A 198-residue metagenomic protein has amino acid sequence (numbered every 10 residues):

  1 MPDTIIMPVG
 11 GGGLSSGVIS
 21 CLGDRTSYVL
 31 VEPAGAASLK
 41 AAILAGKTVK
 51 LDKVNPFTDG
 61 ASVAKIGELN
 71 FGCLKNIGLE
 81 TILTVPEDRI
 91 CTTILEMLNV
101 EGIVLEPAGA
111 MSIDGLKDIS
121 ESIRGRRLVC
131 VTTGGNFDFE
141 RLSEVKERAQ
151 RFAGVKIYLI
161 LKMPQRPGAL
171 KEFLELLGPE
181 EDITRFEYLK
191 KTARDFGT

Functional and structural regions predicted by a protein language model:
M1-D3, G67-R126: Active-site-adjacent helical/loop segments in soluble small-molecule enzymes
M1-I77, D118-P164: Glycine-rich phosphate/pyrophosphate-binding loop at beta-loop-alpha junctions
V31-A34, T84-P86, L105-E106, T184-A193: Beta-strand->loop->alpha-helix junctions that form or flank phosphate-binding loops in nucleotide-handling enzymes
A36, I90, N136-F137, K191-R194: Surface-exposed, flexible loop/turn segments at secondary-structure boundaries
R89-I90, A110, G135-F137, R166: Short, glycine-/Ser/Thr-/acidic-enriched flexible segments
F139-T198: A conserved regulatory-domain signal marking ACT and ACT-like small-molecule sensing domains and adjacent regulatory
